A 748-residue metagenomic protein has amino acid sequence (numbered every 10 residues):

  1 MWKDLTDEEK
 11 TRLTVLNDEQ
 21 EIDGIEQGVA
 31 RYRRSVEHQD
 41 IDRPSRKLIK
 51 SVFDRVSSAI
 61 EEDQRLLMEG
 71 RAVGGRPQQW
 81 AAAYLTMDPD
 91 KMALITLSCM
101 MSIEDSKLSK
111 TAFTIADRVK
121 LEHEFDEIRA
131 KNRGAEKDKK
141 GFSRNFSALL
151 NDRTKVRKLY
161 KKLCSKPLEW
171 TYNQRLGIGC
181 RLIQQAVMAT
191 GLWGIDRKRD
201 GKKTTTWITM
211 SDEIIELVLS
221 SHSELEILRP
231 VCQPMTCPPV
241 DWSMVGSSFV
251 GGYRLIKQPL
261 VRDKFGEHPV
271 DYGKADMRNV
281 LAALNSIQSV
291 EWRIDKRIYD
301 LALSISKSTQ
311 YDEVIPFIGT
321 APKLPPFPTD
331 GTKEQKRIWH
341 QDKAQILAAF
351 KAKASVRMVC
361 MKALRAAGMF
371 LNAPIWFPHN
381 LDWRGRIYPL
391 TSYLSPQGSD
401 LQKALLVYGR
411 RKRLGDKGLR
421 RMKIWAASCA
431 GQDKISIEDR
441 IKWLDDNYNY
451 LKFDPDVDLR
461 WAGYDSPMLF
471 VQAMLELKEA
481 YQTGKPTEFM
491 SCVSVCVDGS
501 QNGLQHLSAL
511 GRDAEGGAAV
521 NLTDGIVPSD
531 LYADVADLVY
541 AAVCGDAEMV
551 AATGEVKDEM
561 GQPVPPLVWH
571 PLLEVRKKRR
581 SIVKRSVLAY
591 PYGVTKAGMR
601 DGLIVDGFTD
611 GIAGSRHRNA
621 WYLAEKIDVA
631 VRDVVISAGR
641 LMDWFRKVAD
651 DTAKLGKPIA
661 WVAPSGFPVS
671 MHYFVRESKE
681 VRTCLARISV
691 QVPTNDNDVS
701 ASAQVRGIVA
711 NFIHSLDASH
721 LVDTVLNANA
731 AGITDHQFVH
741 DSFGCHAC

Functional and structural regions predicted by a protein language model:
M1-V587, P591-N711, A731, D735-F738 (+1 more regions): Non-catalytic nucleic-acid-binding interfaces of large nucleic-acid enzymes and RNP effectors
S702-A718, V722, L726: Long insertion/accessory domains within large nucleic-acid-processing enzymes
S719-V739: Active-site palm subdomain of RNA-directed nucleic acid polymerases
C748: Surface loops and adjacent helix of pleckstrin homology
